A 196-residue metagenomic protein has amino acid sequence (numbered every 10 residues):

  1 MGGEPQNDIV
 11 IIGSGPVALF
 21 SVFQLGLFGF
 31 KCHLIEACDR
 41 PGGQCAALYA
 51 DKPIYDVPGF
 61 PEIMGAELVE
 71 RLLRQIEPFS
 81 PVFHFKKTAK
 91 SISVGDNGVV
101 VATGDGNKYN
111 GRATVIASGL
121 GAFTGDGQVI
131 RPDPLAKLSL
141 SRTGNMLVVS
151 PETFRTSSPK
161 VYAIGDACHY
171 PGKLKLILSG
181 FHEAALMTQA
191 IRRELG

Functional and structural regions predicted by a protein language model:
P5-N7, G104-A113, S157: Core beta-strand elements of the Rossmann-like FAD/NAD(P) dinucleotide-binding domain in flavoenzyme oxidoreductases
N7-L34: N-terminal Rossmann-like FAD-binding beta1-loop-alpha1 element of flavoenzymes
V10-I12, K108-G121, Q128-R131: Short hydrophobic core segments
G15-V17, R40, L120-A122, C168: Residue-level detector of alpha-helix initiation sites
L27-A47: Glycine-rich FAD pyrophosphate-binding loop
A46-K108, A184: N-terminal Rossmann-like dinucleotide/flavin-binding domain of flavoprotein oxidoreductases that bind FAD/FMN
G121-L178: FAD-site-proximal beta/loop scaffold in flavoenzymes
L178-G196: Internal hydrophobic alpha-helix adjacent to the cofactor/substrate pocket in enzyme cavities
